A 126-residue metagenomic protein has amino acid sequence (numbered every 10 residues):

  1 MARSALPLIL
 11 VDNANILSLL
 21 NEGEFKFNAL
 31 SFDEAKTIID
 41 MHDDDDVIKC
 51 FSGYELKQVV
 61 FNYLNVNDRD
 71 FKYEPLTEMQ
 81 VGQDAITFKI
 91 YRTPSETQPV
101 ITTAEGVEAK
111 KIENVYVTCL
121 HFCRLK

Functional and structural regions predicted by a protein language model:
M1-S4, V81-Q83: A generic structural signal for short, non-catalytic loop/turn and secondary-structure boundary residues
A2-D46: N-terminal low-complexity, intrinsically disordered segments
L8-D12, L19-E22, F32, Q58 (+4 more regions): Generic detector of low-complexity/intrinsically disordered segments and short hydrophobic N-terminal stretches
I9, I16, I38-I39, I48 (+4 more regions): Weak global preference for isoleucine
L17-S18, G23, I39-D46, Q58 (+6 more regions): Short, flexible helical or helix-coil boundary motifs
K26-N28, D33, S52, N62 (+4 more regions): Compositionally biased, low-structure terminal segments
D45-E96: Acidic, low-complexity, intrinsically disordered interaction modules
L76-K126: Polybasic, proline/glycine-rich intrinsically disordered low-complexity segments
